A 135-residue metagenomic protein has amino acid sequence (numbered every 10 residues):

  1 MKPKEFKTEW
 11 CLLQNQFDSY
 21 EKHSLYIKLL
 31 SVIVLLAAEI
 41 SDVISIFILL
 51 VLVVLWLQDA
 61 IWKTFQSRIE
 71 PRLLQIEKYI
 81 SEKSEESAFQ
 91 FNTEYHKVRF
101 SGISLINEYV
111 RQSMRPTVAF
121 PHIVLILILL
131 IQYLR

Functional and structural regions predicted by a protein language model:
M1-L36: Cytosolic-side membrane-entry/anchor segment at the start of a transmembrane helix
P3, C11-F17, K78, E85-E108: Conserved non-transmembrane functional hotspots
L12, F17-S19, S24, V54-L55 (+3 more regions): Residue-level recognition of hydrophobic positions within alpha-helical transmembrane segments
L30-V34, F47-V54, V124-L127: Lipid-exposed faces of alpha-helical membrane segments in multi-pass integral membrane proteins
A37-A38, L74: Short amphipathic alpha-helical surface patches that mediate protein-protein
E39-I48, Y133-R135: Transmembrane helix interruption/hinge and helix-loop junction motifs
L50-V98: Inner-leaflet juxtamembrane helices
Q90-R135: A hydrophobic membrane-anchoring alpha-helix module
